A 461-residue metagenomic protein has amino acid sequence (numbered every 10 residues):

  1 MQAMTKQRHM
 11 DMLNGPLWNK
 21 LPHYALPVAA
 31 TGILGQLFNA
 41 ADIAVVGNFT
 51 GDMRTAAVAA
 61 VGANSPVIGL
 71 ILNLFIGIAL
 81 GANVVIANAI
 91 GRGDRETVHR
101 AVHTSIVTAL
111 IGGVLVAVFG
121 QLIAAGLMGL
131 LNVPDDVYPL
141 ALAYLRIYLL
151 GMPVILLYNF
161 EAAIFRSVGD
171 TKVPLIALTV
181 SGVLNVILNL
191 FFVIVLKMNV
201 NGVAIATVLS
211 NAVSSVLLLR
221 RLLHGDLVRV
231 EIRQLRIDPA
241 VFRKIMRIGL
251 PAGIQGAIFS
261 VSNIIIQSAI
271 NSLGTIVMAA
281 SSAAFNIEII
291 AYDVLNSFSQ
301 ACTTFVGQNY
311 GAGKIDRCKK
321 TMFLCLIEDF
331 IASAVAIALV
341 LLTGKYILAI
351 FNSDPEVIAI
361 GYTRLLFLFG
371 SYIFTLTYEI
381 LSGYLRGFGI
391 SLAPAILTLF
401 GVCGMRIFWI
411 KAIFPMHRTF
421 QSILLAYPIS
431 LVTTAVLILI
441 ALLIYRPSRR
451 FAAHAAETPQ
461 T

Functional and structural regions predicted by a protein language model:
M1-A25, I86-G151, V195-L250, V306-S371 (+1 more regions): Short alpha-helical transmembrane segments in multi-pass integral membrane proteins
M12-A44, N48-D52, P66-G81, V85 (+6 more regions): N-terminal transmembrane alpha-helices
H23-D42, I147, S181, S210-S214 (+4 more regions): Transmembrane helical elements of multi-pass membrane transporters/channels
A29, I33, L37, A41 (+17 more regions): Generic alpha-helical transmembrane segments of integral inner-membrane proteins, especially permease/transport modules
I33, L37-A59, M128-D135, F191-M198 (+5 more regions): Helix-terminus/linker motif at the lipid-water interface of multi-pass membrane proteins
T55-P66, A141, L145, A204 (+3 more regions): Small-residue hotspots at the loop-to-helix junctions and early N-terminal turns of transmembrane alpha-helices
V58-V118, I155-P174, A280-G344, T375-T398 (+1 more regions): Small-residue-rich hydrophobic transmembrane alpha-helices
I76-A79, Y148-R166, P174-G182, V203-V216 (+4 more regions): Short runs within selected transmembrane alpha-helices of multi-pass transporters and secretion channels
